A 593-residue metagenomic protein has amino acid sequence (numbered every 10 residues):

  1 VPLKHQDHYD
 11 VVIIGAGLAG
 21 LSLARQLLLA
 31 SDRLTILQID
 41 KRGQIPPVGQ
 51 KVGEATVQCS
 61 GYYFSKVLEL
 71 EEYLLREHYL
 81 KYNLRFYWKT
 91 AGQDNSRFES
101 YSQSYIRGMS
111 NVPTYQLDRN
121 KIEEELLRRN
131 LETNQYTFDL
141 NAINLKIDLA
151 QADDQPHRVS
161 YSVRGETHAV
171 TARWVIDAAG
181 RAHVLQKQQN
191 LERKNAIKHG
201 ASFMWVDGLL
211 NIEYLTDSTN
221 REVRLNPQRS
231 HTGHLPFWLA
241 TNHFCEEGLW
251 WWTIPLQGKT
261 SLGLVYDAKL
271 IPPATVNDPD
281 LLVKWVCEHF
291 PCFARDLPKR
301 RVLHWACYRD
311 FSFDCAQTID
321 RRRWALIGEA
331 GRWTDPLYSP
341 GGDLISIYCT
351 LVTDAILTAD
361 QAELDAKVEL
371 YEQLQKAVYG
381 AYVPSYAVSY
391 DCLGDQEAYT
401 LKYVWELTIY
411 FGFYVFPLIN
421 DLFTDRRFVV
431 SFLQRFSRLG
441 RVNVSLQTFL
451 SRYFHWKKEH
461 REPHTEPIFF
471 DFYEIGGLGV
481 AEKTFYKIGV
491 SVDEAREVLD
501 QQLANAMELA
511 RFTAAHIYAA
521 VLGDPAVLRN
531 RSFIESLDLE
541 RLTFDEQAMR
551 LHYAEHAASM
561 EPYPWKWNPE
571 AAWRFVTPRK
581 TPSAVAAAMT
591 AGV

Functional and structural regions predicted by a protein language model:
L3-A19, L37: Beta1/beta-strand and adjacent pyrophosphate-binding region of the FAD-binding site in flavoprotein oxidoreductases
A19, Q44, A182: Conserved Rossmann-like nucleotide-cofactor binding loop
L28-V52: Glycine-rich FAD pyrophosphate-binding loop
P46-N95: N-terminal FAD cofactor-binding segment of flavoenzymes
I106-R128, I271-N277: Short beta-strand to alpha-helix junction loop
R129-P291, C349: Predominantly flavin-linked oxidoreductase catalytic cores and closely associated redox partners
T241, E247-L249, Q257, D267-Y390: FAD/FMN-dependent oxidoreductases across multiple families
I356-V593: C-terminal helical "tail/cap" subdomain of flavin- and related membrane-associated enzymes
